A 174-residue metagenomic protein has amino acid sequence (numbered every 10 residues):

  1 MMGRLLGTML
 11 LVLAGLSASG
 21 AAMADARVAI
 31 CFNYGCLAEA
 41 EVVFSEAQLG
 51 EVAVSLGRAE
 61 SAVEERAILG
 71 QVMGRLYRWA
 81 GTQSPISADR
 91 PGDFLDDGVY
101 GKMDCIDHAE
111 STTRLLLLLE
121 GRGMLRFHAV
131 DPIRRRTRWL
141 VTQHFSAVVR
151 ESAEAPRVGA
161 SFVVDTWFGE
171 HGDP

Functional and structural regions predicted by a protein language model:
M1-M9: Bacterial N-terminal signal peptides that target proteins for export
A18-S19: N-terminal signal peptide c-region/cleavage motif recognized by signal peptidases
A22-E41: Short N-terminal segments immediately surrounding and downstream of signal-peptide cleavage
A38-E39, S55-R66, F94-I106: Second-shell loop/turn segments in exported
E39-E46, T113-L116: Extracellular/mature segments of secreted proteins
Q48-T82: N-terminal, post-signal-peptide region of Sec/Tat-exported proteins
M73-H128: Mid-length scaffold segments of soluble, non-membrane domains
L117-P174: Hydrophobic/aromatic-rich core segments of domains that either
